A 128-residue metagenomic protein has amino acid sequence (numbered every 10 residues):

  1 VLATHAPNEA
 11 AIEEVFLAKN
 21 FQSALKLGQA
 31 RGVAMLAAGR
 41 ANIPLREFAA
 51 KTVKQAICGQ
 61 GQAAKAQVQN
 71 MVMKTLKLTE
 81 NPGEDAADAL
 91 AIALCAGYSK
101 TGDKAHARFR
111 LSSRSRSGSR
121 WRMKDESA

Functional and structural regions predicted by a protein language model:
V1-A128: Phosphate- and other anionic-substrate recognition elements at nucleic-acid/protein interfaces
